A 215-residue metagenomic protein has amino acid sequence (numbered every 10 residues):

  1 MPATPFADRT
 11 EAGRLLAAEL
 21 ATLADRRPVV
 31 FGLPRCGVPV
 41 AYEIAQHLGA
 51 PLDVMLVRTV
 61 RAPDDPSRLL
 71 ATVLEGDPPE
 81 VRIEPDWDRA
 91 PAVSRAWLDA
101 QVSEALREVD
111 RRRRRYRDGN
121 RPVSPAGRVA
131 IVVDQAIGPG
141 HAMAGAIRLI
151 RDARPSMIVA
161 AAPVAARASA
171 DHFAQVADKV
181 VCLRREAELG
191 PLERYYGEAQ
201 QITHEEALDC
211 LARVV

Functional and structural regions predicted by a protein language model:
M1-V215: PRPP-associated nucleotide enzymes
